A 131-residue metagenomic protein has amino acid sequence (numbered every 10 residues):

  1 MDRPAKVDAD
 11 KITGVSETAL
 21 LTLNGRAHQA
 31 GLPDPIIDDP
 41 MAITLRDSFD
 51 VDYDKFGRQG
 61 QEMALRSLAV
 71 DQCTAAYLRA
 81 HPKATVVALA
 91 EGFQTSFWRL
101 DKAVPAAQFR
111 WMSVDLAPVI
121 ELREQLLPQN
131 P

Functional and structural regions predicted by a protein language model:
M1-P131: Rossmann-like AdoMet
